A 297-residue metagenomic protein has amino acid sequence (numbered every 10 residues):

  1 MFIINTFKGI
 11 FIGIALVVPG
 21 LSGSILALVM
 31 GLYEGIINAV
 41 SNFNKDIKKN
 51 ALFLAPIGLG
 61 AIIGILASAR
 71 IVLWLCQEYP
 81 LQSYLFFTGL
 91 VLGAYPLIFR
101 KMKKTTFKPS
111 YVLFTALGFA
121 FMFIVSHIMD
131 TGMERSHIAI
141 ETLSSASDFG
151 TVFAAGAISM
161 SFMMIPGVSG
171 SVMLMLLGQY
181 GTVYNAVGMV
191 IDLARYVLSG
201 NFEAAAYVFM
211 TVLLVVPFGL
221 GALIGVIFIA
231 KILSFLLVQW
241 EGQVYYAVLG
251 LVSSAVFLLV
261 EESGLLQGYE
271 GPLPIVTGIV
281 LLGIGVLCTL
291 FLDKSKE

Functional and structural regions predicted by a protein language model:
M1, I12, E34, N38-S41 (+3 more regions): Short hydrophobic helices that act as membrane-entry/anchoring signals
F2-I12, K48-S161, Y180-G181, D192 (+2 more regions): Juxtamembrane transmembrane-helix boundary motif
V17-L28, M164-L176: Transmembrane helix boundary and interhelical junction motifs in multipass membrane proteins
S22-A51: Juxtamembrane transmembrane-helix termini in multi-pass membrane transport proteins
L32-G35, S169, Q179-V183: Juxtamembrane/interfacial segments flanking transmembrane helices
E34-I37, G132-I138, V187-L198: Peri-membrane helix termini and adjoining interfacial loops of integral membrane proteins
L176-V208: Membrane-interface interhelical connector segments
